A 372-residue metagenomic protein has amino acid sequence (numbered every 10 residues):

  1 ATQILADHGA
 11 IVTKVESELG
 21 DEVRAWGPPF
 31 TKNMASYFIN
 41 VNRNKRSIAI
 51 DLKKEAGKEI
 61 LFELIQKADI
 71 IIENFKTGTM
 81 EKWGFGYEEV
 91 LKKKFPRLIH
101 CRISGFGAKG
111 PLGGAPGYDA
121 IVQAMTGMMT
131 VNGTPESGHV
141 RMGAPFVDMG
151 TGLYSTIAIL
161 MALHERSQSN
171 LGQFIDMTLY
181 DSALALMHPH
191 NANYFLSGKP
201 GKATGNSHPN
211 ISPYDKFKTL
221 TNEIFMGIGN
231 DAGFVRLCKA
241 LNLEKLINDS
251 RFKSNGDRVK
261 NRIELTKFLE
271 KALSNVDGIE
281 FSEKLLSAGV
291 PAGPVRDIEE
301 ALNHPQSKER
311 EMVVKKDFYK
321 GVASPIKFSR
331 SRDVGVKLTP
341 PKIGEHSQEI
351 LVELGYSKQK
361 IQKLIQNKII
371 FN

Functional and structural regions predicted by a protein language model:
A1-Q168, K342, Q348-N372: N-terminal helix-loop segment corresponding to the beta1-alpha1 unit of nucleotide/adenylate-binding folds
L19, G105-G107, L179-L184, T221 (+3 more regions): Glycine-rich beta-alpha junction loops
F38, T204-P209, Y214-D215, M226 (+2 more regions): Short Gly/Pro-enriched turn/cap motifs at secondary-structure boundaries
A108, E136-P145, S167-A183, K199-P209 (+1 more regions): Conserved Rossmann-fold dehydrogenase catalytic segment
G152-G172, A185-L196, C238-K245: Oxidoreductase and adenylate-handling cofactor-binding alpha/beta cores
S212-A288, A292: Aromatic-enriched alpha-helical interface/lid elements that frame and gate functional surfaces
L286-S307: Conserved PLP cofactor-binding pocket of PLP-dependent enzymes
K316-K363: Flexible, small-/acidic-enriched active-site or ligand-binding loops
